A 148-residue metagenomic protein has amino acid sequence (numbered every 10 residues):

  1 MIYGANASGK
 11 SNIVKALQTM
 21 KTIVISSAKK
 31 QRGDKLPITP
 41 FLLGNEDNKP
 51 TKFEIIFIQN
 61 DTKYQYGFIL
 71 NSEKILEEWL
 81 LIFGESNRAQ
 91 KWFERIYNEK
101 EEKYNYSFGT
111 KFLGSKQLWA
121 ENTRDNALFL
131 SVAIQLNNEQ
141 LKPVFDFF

Functional and structural regions predicted by a protein language model:
M1, A5, S11-Y66, N71-I75: Conserved P-loop NTP-binding catalytic core
Q65-F148: Electropositive, glycine-dotted interaction segments that contact anionic polymers or phosphate-rich ligands
